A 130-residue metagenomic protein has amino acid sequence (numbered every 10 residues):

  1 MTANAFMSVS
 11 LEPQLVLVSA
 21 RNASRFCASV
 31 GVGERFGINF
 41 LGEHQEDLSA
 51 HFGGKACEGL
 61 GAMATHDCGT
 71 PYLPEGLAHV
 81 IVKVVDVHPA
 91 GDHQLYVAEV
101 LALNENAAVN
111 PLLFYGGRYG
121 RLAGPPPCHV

Functional and structural regions predicted by a protein language model:
M1-V130: Basic, polyanion-binding surface patches
